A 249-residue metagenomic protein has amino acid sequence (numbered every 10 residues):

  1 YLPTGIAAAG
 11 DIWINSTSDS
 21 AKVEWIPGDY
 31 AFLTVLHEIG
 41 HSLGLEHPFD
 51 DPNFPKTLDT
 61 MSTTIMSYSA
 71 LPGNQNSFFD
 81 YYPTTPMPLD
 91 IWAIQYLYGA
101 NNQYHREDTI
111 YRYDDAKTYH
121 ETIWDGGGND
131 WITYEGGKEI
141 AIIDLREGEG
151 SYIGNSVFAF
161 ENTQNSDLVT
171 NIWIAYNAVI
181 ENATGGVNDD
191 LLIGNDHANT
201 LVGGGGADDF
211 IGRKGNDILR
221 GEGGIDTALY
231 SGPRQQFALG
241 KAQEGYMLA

Functional and structural regions predicted by a protein language model:
Y1-L2, A31, P48-D50: Hydrophobic alpha-helical bundles that form the membrane domains of multi-pass transporters
L2-S18, K56-T184: Extracellular (secreted or membrane-anchored) zinc-dependent metallopeptidases, primarily metzincins but also closely
S16-V35: Short pre-active-site segment immediately N-terminal to the catalytic Zn-binding motif
V35, I39, D90-A93: Internal, well-ordered alpha-helical segments in soluble enzyme and binding-protein domains
H37, E244-A249: Short polybasic amphipathic segments
I39-P55: Catalytic Zn2+-binding segment of zinc metalloproteases
I65, T122, W131, I142 (+8 more regions): Discrete beta-strand positions within long extracellular beta-solenoid architectures
G127, G136-K138, E147, T184-D189 (+6 more regions): Extracellular, beta-strand-rich repeat scaffolds characterized by small/acidic residue-biased motifs
